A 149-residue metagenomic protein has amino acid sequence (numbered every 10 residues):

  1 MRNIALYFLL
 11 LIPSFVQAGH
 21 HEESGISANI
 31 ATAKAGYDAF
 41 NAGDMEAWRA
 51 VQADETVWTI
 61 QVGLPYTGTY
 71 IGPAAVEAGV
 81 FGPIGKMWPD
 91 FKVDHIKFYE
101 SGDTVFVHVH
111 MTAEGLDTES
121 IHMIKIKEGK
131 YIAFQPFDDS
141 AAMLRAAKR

Functional and structural regions predicted by a protein language model:
A5, L9-A50, D54, R145-R149: Short, low-complexity N-terminal intrinsically disordered segments enriched in polar/charged residues
A50-K97: A solvent-exposed, acidic/Ser-Thr-rich amphipathic alpha-helical stretch
V93-F98, E119-K125: Hydrophobic/aromatic beta-strand elements that line small-molecule binding cavities or substrate pockets in beta-rich
E100-M111: A short hydrophobic beta-strand element
A113-G115: Short glycine/acidic-enriched loop and turn motifs that connect beta-strands
S120-R145: Short beta-strand edge/turn micro-motifs at domain boundaries
